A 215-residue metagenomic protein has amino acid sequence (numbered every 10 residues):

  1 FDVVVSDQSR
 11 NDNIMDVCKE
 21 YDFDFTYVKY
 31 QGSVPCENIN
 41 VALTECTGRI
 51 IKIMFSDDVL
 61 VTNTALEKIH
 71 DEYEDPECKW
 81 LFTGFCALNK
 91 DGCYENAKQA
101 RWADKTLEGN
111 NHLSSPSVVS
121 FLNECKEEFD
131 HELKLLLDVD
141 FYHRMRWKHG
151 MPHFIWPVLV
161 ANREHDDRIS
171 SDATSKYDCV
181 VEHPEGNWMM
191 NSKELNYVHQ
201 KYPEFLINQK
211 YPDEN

Functional and structural regions predicted by a protein language model:
F1-K29: Acidic donor-binding segment of Leloir-type glycosyltransferases
Q8, M54-S56: Active-site acidic Asp-centered loop
I14, P35-I39, S114-S117: Conserved donor sugar-nucleotide recognition element shared by glycan-biosynthetic enzymes
Y30-C46: Glycine-rich, basic loop-to-helix element that forms the pyrophosphate-binding segment of sugar-nucleotide handling
I51: Short aromatic/hydrophobic "clamp" motif used to bind/position activated sugar donors
V59, T64-E95: Conserved donor NDP-sugar-binding/catalytic core segment of glycosyltransferases
F82, M151, T174-N215: C-terminal, non-catalytic tails of nucleotide-sugar-dependent glycosyltransferases
T83, R101-P184: Conserved nucleotide-sugar donor-binding catalytic segment
